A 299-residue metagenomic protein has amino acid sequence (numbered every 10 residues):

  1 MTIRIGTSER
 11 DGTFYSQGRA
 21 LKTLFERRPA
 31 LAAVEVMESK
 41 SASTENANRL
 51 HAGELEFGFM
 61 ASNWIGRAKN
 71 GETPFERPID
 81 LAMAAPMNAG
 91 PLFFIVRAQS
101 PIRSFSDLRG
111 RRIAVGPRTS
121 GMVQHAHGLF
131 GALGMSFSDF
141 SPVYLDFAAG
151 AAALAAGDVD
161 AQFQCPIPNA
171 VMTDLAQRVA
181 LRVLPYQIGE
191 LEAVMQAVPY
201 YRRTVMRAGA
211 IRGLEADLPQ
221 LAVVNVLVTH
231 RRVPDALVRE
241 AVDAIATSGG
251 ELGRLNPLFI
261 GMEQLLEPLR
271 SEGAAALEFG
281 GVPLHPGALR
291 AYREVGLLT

Functional and structural regions predicted by a protein language model:
T2-R28, A32-A33, M37, A89-A156 (+4 more regions): Bilobed "Venus flytrap"/periplasmic-binding protein-like clamshell domains and structurally analogous long
E35-S41, N46-G58: Divalent cation-coordinating acidic motifs and surrounding scaffolds that mediate Ca2+/Mg2+/Mn2+/Zn2+-dependent binding
A42, A52, P78-I79, A89 (+2 more regions): Extracytoplasmic
A52-A89, Q99, N169-V171: Acidic, polar ligand-binding/catalytic clefts
S62-W64, G71-T73, S100, F137-P234: Pocket-lining segment of extracytoplasmic ligand-binding domains
R112-G128, Y200-E267: Ligand-binding clefts/hinges and TM-proximal coupling segments of bilobed small-molecule sensing domains
A149, A156, P166, V171-V179 (+3 more regions): An extracytoplasmic/periplasmic, membrane-proximal ligand-sensing/linker region
